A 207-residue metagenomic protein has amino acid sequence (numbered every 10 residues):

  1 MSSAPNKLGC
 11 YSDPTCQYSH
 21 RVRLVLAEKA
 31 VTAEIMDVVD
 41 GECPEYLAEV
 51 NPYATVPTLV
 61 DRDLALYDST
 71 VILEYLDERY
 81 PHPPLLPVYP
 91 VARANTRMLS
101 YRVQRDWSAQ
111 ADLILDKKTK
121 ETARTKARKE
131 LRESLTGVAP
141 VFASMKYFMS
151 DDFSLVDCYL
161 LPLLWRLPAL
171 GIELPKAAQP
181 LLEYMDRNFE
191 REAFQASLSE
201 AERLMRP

Functional and structural regions predicted by a protein language model:
M1-L135, A139: GST-like domain detector, emphasizing the conserved glutathione-binding G-site in the N-terminal thioredoxin-like
M36, S69, A177, L198-S199: Residue-level detector of family-conserved "landmark" positions at structurally sensitive sites
V103-A193, S197: GST-like fold's C-terminal all-alpha helical module
E202-P207: Carbohydrate-binding/catalytic loop surfaces
